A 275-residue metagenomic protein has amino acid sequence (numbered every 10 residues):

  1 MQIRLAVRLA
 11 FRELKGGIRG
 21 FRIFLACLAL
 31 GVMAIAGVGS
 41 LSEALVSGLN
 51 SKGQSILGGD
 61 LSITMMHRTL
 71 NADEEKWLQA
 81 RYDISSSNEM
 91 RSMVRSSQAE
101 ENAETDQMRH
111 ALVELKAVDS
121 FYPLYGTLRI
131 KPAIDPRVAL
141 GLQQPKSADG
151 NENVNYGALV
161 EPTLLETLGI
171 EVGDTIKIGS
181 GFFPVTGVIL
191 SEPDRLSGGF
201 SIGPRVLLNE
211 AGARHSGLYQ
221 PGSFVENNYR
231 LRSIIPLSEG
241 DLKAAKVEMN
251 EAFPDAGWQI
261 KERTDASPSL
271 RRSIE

Functional and structural regions predicted by a protein language model:
I3-E275: Membrane transport/envelope proteins' first extracytoplasmic loop
